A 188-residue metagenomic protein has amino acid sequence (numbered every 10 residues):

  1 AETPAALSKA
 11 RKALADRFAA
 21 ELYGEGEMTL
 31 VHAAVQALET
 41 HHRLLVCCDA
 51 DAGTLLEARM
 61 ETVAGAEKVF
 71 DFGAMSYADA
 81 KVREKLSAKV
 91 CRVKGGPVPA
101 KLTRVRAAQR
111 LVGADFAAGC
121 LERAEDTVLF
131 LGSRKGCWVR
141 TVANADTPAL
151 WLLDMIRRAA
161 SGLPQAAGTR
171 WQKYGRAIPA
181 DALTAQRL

Functional and structural regions predicted by a protein language model:
A1-A5: Helix N-cap motif at beta-to-alpha junctions
A6-L188: Short alpha-helical segments enriched in small residues
